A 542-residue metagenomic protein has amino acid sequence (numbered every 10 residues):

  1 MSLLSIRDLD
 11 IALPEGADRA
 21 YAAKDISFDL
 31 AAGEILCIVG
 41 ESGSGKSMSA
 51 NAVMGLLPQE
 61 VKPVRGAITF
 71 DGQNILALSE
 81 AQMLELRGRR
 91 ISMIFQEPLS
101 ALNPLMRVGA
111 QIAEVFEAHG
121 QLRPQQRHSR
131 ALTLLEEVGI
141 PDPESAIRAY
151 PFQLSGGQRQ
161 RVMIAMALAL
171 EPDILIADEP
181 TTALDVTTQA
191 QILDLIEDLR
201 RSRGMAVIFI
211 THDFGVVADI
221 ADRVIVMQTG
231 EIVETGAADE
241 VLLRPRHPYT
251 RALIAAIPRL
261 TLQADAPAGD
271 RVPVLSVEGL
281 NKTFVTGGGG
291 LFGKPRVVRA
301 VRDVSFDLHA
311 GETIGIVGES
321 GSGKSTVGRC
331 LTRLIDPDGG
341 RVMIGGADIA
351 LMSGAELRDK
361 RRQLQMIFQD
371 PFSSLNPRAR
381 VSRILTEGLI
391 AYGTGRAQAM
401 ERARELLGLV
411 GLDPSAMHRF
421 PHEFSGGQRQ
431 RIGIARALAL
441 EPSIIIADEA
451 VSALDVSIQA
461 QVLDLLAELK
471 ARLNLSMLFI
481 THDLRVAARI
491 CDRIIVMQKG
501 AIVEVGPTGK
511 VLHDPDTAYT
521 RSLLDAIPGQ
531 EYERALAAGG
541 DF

Functional and structural regions predicted by a protein language model:
K62, I75-S92, A110, A118 (+6 more regions): ABC ATPase NBD coupling module
P63-N74, G340-D348, R402: Conserved ABC transporter NBD signature motif
Q73, Q126-S145, D348, A397-S415 (+1 more regions): Conserved ABC ATPase "signature" region
A149-L154, Q158, F420-F424, Q428: Conserved ABC ATPase signature
A169-D173, A439-S443, Q459: A short, proline-enriched helix->beta-strand linker immediately N-terminal to the Walker B motif in ABC-type P-loop
I232-G236, R244, V505-G506: ABC ATPase "signature
